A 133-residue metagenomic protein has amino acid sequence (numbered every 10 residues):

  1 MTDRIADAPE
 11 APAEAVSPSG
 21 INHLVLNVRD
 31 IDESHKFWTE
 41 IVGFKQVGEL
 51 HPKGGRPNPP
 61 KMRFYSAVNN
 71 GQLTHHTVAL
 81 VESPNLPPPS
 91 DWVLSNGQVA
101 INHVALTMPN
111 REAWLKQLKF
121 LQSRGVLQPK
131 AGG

Functional and structural regions predicted by a protein language model:
T2-D7, S19, R29-D32, N85 (+1 more regions): Vicinal oxygen chelate
A8-E10, L86-W92: A short, acidic/glycine-rich surface segment
P12-A15, L94-S95: Short helix-capping and inter-helix turn/linker motifs at the boundaries of alpha-helical repeat units
V16-G20, K53-R56: A short, Lys/Arg-rich alpha-helix, primarily the initiator
H23-V25, F64, H103-A105: Short aromatic/hydrophobic contact patches that present stacked aromatics for nucleic-acid/ligand binding
N27-T77, A131: Core segments of cupin and vicinal oxygen chelate
N70-Q72, W92-Q98: Short, conserved, surface-exposed binding loops centered on an aromatic residue
